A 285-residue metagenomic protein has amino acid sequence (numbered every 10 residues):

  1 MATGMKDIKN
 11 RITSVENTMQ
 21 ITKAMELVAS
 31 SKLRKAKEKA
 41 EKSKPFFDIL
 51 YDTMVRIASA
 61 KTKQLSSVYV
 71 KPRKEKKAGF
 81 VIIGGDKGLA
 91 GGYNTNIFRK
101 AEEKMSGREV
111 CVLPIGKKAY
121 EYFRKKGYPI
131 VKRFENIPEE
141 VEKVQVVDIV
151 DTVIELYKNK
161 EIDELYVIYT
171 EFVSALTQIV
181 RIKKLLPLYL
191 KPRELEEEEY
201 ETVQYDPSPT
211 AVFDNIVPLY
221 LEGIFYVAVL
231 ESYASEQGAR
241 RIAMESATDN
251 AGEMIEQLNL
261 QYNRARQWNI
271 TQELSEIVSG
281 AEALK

Functional and structural regions predicted by a protein language model:
M1-K285: C-terminal beta-strand-loop-alpha-helix "lid" module of Rossmann-like NAD(P)-dependent dehydrogenases
